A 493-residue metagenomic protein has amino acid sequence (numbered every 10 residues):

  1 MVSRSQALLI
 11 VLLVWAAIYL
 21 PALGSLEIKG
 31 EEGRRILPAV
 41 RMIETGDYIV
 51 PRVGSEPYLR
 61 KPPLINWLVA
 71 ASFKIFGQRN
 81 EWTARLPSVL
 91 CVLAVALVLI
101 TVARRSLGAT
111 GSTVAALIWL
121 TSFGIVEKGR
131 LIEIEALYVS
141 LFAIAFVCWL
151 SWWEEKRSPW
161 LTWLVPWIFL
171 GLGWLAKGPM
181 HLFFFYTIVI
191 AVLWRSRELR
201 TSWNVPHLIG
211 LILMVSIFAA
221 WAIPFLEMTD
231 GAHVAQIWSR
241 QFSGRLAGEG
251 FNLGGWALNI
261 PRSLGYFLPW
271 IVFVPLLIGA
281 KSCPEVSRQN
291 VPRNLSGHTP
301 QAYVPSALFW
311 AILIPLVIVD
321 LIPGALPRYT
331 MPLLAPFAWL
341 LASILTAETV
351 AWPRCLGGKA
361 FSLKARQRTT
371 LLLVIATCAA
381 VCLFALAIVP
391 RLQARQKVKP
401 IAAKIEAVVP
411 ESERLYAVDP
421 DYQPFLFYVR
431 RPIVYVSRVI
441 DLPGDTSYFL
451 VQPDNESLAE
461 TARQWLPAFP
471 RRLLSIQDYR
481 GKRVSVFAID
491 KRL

Functional and structural regions predicted by a protein language model:
M1-K281, P292-T346, V350, L474-S475 (+1 more regions): Membrane-integral, polyisoprenol-dependent glycosyltransferases of the GT-C/oligosaccharyltransferase superfamily
N66, L258, A311, P315 (+9 more regions): Feature representing long, continuous alpha-helical segments
S287, N294-S296, R354-G357: Intrinsically disordered, low-complexity proline-rich regions
P327-M331, L341-A342, T370-L372, R414 (+1 more regions): Extended hydrophobic-aromatic, low-complexity segments
T346-F384: Signature aromatic-anchored transmembrane alpha helix within multi-pass, membrane-resident enzymes that catalyze glycan
T377-E460, L466-K491: Short periplasmic/luminal acceptor-recognition loop of GT-C membrane glycosyltransferases, typified by
